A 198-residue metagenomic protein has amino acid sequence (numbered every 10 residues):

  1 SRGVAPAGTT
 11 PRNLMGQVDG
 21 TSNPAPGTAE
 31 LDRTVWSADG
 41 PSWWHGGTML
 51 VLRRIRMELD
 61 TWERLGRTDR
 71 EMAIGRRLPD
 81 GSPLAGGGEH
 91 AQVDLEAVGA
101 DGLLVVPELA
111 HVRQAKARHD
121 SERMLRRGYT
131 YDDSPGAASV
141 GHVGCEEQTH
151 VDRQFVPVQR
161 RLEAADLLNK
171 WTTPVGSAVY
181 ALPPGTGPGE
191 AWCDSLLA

Functional and structural regions predicted by a protein language model:
S1-A198: Long, histidine/aromatic-enriched segments associated with O2/redox biology
